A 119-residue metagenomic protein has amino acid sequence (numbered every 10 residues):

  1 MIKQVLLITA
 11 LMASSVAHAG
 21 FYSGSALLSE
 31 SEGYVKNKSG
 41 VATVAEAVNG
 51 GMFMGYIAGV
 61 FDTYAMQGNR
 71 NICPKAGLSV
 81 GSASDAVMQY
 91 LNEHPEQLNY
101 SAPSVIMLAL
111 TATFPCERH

Functional and structural regions predicted by a protein language model:
M1-I8: Sec-dependent signal peptide recognition, specifically the positively charged N-region followed immediately by
S14-A17: N-terminal signal peptide c-region/cleavage motif recognized by signal peptidases
G20-S84: Short N-proximal segments of mature Sec-exported proteins
V35, D62-H119: Compact alpha-helical subdomains of small soluble proteins
